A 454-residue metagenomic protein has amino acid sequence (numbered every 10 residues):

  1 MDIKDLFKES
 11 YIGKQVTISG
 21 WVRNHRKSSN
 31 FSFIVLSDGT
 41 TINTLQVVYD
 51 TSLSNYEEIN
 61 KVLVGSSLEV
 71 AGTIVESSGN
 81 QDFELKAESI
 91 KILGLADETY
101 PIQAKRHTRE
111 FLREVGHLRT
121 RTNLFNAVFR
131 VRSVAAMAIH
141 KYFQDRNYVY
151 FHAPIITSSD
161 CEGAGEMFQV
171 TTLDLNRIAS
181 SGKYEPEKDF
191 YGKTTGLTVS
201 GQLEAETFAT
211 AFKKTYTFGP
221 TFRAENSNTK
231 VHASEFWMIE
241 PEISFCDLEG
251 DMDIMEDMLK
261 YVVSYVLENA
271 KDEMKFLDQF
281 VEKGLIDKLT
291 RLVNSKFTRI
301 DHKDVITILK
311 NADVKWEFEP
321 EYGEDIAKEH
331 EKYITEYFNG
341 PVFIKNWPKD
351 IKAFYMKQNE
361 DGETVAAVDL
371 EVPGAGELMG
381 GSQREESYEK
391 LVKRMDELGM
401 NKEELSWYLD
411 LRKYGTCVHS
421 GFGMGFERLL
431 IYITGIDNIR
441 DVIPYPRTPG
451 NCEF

Functional and structural regions predicted by a protein language model:
M1-F7, D301, N438: Short, solvent-exposed coil/turn linker segments
D2-S244: Class II aminoacyl-tRNA synthetase-like tRNA-binding/catalytic domains
Y100, E110, H117, V266 (+2 more regions): N-terminal processing/targeting junctions
D145-Y150, V266-K275: Surface-exposed helix-capping loop/turn segments at secondary-structure junctions
I156, E166-V263, K271-K275, E282-F454: A translation/RNA-centric and nucleic-acid-associated enzymatic feature enriched in Class II aminoacyl-tRNA synthetases
